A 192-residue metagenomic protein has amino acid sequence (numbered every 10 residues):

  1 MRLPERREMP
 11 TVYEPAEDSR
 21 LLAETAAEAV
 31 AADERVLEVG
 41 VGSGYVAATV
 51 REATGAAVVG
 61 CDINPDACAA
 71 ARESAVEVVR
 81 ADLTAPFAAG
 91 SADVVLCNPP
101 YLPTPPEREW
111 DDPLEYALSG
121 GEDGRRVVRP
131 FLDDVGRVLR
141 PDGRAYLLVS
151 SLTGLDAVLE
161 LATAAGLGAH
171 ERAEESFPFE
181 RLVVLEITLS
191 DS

Functional and structural regions predicted by a protein language model:
M1-S192: Auxiliary N-terminal substrate/complex-recognition segments of SAM-dependent methyltransferases
